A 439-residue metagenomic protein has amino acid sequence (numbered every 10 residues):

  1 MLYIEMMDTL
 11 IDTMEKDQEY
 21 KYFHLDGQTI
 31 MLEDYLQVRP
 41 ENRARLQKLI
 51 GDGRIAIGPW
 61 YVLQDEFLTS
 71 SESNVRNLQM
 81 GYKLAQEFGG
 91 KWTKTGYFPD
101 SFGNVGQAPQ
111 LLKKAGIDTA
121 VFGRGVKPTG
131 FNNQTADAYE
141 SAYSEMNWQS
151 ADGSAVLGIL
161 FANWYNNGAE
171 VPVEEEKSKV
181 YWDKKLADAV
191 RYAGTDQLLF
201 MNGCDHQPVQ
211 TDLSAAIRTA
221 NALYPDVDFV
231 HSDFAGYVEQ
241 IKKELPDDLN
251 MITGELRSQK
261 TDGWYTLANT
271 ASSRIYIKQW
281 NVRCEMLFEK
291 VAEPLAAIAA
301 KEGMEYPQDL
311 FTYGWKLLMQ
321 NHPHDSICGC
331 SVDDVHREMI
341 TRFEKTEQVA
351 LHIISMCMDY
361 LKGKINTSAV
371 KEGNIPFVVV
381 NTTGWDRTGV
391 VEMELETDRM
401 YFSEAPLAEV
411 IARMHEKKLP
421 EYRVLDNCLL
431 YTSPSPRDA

Functional and structural regions predicted by a protein language model:
M1-T383, G389, P420-E421, N427-C428 (+2 more regions): Catalytic-domain carbohydrate-binding cleft regions of carbohydrate-active enzymes
W385-E416: Surface-exposed beta-strand/loop patches in extracellular or lumenal glycoproteins
